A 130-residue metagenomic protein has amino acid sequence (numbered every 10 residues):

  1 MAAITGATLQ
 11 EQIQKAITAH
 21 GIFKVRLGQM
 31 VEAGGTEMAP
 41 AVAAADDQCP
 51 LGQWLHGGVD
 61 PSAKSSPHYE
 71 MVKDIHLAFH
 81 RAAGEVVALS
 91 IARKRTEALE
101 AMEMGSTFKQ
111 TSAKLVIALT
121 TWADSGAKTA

Functional and structural regions predicted by a protein language model:
M1-A130: N-terminal membrane-sensor/transducer module of prokaryotic signaling receptors
